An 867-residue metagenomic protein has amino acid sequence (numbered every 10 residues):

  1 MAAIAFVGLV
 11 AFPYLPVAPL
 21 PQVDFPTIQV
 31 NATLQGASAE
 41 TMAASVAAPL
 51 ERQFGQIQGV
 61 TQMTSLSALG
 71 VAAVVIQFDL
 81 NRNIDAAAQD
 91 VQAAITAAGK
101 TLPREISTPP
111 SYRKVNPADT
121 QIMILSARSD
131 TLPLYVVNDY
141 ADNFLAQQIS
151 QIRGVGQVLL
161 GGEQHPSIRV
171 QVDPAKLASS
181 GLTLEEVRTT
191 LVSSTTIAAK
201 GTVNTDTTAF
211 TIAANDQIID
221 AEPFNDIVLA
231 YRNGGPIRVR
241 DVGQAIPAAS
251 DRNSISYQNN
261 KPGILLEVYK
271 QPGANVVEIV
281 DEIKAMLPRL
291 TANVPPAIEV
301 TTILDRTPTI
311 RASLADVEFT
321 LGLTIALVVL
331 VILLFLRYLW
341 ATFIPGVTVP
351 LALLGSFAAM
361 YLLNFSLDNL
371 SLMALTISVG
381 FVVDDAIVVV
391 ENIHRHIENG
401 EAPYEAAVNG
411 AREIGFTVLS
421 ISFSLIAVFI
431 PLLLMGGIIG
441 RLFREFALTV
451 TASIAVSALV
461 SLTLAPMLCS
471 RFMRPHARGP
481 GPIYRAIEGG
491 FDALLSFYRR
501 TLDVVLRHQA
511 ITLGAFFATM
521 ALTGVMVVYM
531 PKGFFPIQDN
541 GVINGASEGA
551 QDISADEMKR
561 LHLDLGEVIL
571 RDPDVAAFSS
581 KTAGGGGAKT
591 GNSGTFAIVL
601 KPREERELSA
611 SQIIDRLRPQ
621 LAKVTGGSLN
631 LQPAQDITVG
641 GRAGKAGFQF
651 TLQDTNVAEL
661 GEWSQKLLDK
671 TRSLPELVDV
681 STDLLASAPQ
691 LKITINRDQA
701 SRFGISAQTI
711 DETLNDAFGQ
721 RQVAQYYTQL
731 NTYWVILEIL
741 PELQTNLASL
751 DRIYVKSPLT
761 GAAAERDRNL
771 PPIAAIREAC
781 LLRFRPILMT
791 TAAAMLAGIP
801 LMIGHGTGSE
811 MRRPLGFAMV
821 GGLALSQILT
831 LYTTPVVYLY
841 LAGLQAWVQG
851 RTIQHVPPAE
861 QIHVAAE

Functional and structural regions predicted by a protein language model:
M1-I325, L367-L370, R441, G627 (+1 more regions): Membrane-proximal extracytoplasmic
M1-V17, I414, P482-P536, E860-E867: Signature of alpha-helical transmembrane segments and their immediate interfacial
A2, D251, R306, F343 (+4 more regions): C-terminal transmembrane helical bundles of large multi-pass transporters and their helix-start/helix-kink determinants
A3-S38, T61, T96-I106, Y361 (+6 more regions): Transmembrane helices with small-residue packing motifs
A274, I377-E401, V418, V460 (+3 more regions): Short helical (or helix-break) motifs at transmembrane helix termini and adjacent helical loops in multi-pass membrane
I303, I310, L314, V390 (+4 more regions): Helix-loop junctions and hydrophobic alpha-helical segments within the transmembrane domains of large membrane
L330-F335, G355-L370, L419-R471, V525 (+1 more regions): Hydrophobic, glycine/alanine-rich multi-pass transmembrane helices and their short helix-loop junctions in large
F516-Q620, V624, L667, R697: Juxtamembrane segments of multi-pass membrane proteins
